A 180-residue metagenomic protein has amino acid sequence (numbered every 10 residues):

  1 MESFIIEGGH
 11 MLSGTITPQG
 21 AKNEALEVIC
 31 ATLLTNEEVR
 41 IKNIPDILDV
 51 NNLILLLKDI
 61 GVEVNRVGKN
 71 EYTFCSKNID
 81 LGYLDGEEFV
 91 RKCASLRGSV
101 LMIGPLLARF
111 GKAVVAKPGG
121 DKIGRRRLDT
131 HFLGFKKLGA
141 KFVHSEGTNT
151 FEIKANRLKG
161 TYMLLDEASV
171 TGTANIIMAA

Functional and structural regions predicted by a protein language model:
M1-A180: Structural preference for solvent-exposed beta-strand-turn elements and adjacent flexible terminal/loop segments within
